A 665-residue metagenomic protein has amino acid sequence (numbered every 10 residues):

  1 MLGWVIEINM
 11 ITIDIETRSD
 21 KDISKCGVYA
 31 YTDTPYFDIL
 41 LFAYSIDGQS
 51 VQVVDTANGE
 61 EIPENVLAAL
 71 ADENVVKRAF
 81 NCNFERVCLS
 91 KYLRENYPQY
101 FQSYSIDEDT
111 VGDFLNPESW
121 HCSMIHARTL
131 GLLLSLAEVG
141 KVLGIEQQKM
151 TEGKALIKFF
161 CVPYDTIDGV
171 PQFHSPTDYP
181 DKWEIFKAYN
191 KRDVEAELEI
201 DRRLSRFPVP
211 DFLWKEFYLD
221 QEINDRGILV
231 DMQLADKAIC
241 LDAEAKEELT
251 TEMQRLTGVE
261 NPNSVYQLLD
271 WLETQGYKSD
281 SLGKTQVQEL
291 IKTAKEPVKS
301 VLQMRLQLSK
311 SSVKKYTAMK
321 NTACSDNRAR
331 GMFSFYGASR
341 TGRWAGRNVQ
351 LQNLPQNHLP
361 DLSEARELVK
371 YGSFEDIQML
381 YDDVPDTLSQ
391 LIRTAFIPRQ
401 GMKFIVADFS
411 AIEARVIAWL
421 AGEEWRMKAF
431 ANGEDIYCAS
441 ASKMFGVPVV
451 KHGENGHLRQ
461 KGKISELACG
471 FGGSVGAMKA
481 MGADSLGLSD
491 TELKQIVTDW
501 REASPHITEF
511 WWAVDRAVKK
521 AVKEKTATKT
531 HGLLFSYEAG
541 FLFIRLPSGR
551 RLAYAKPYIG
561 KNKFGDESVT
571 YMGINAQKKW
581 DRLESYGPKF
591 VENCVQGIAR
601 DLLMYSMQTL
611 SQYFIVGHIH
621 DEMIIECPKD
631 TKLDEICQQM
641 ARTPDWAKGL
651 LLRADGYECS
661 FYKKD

Functional and structural regions predicted by a protein language model:
L2-N9, L67-A71, L388-K403, Q608-L610: A short acidic-Thr-Gly-centered motif at the start of a beta-strand
I6-I23, T34, L41-A43, G131 (+8 more regions): Conserved "right-hand" nucleotidyltransferase catalytic core of DNA-directed polymerases
T34-Y44, G48-S205, P360, S440-F445 (+1 more regions): Active-site-proximal helix-loop-helix substrate-binding element of RNase H-like nuclease domains
N83-E95, L130, L269-T274, S410-E424: Short active-site loop/helix that positions an aromatic residue
L204-F212, E216, L602-H620: Active-site palm subdomain of RNA-directed nucleic acid polymerases
Q390, A414-R415, W419, D435-A439 (+9 more regions): Feature representing long, continuous alpha-helical segments
I436, S440-N455, G565-S611: Generic long, charged, amphipathic alpha-helical segments
S606-R653: C-terminal structured "cap/appendage" subdomains that terminate the fold
